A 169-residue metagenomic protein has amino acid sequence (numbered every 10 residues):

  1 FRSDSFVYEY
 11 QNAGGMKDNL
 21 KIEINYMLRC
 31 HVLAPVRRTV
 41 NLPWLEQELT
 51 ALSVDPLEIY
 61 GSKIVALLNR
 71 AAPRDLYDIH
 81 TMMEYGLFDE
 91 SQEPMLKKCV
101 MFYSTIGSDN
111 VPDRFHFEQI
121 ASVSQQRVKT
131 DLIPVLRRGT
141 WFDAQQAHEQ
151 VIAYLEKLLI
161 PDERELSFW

Functional and structural regions predicted by a protein language model:
F1-W169: Structured mid-to-C-terminal alpha-helical surface segments
